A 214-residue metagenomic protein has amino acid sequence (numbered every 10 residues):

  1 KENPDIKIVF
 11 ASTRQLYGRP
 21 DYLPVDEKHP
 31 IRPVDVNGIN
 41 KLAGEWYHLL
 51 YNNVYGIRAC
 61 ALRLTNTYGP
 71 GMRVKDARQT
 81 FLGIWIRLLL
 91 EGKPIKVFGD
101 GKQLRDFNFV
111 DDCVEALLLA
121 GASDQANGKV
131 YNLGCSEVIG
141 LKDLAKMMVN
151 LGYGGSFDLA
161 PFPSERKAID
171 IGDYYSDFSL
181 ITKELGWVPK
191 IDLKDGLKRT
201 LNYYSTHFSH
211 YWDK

Functional and structural regions predicted by a protein language model:
K1-T67, D111, R199-H207: N-terminal Rossmann-like NAD(P)+-binding domain of SDR-like oxidoreductases, especially those catalyzing
R19-D21, G71-R73, F107, K142-L144: Short glycine-/acidic-enriched loop or helix-start segments at secondary-structure transitions that form or flank
P24-K28, R78-T80, V114, V149-N150: Glycine-rich, phosphate-binding/catalytic loops in enzymes
V34, T65-Q79, G99-V110, C135-E137: Glycine-rich "substrate-gating" loop/helix at the edge of Rossmann-like oxidoreductase active sites
V36, G44, R78, L141 (+1 more regions): Conserved donor sugar-nucleotide recognition element shared by glycan-biosynthetic enzymes
A43, Y47, Y51, F81 (+3 more regions): Hydrophobic alpha-helix immediately C-terminal to the catalytic Tyr-X-X-X-Lys motif of short-chain
L89-K214: C-terminal substrate-binding subdomain of Rossmann-fold SDR/epimerase-dehydratase oxidoreductases
